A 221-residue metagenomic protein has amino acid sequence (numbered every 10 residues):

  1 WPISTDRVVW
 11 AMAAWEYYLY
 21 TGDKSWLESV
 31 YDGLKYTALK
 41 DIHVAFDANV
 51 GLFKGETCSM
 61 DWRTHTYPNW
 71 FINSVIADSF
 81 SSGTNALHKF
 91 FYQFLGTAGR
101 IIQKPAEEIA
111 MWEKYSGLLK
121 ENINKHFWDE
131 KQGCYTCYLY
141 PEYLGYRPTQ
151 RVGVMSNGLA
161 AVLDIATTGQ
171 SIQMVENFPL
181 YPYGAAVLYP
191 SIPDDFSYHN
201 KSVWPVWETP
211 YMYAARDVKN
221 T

Functional and structural regions predicted by a protein language model:
W1, G55, R63, P105 (+2 more regions): Intrinsically disordered, low-complexity regions enriched in Ser/Pro/Gly/Gln/His and often acidic
W1-D61, P68-N69, S81-K89, S202-T221: Aromatic-rich carbohydrate-recognition surfaces in CAZymes
T21-S29, I76, G83, Q103-K114 (+1 more regions): A structural signal for alpha-helical segments
H43-K54, L87-Y189, W204: Catalytic cores of carbohydrate-active enzymes
M60-W70, K131-G133, A185-V187: Active-site-adjacent bridging/hinge elements
W70-A77, S81, M155: Flexible glycine/proline-enriched surface loops and loop-helix/loop-strand junctions
I72-N73, L144-Y146, P193-Y198: Short beta-alpha connecting loops at secondary-structure transitions that line or flank enzyme active sites
